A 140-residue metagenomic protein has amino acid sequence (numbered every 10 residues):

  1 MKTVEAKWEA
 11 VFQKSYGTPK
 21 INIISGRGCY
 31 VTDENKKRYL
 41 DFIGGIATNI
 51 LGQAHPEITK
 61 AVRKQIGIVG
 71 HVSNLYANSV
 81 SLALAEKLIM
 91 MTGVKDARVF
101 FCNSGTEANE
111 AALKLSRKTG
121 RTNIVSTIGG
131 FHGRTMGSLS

Functional and structural regions predicted by a protein language model:
M1, T18-K20, C29, Q53-H55 (+1 more regions): Short low-complexity stretches enriched in small and charged residues
M1-R27: Active-site-adjacent loop/helix segments that line or gate small-molecule/cofactor pockets in enzymes
A10, R38-R121, V125: Glycine-rich loop-to-alpha-helix module at the N-terminal edge of alpha/beta enzyme cores
K20-I43: Active-site and channel-lining beta-strand-loop segments that bind or position nucleotide-derived/phosphorylated
R27, N103, I128: Residues at the C-termini of beta-strands that transition into short coil/loop
T32-D33, L51-Q53, S140: Short beta-strand-to-turn element immediately C-terminal to the catalytic PLP-Schiff-base lysine in fold type I
R117-S140: Glycine/threonine-rich beta-strand-loop-alpha-helix active-site module that forms ligand/phosphate-binding
